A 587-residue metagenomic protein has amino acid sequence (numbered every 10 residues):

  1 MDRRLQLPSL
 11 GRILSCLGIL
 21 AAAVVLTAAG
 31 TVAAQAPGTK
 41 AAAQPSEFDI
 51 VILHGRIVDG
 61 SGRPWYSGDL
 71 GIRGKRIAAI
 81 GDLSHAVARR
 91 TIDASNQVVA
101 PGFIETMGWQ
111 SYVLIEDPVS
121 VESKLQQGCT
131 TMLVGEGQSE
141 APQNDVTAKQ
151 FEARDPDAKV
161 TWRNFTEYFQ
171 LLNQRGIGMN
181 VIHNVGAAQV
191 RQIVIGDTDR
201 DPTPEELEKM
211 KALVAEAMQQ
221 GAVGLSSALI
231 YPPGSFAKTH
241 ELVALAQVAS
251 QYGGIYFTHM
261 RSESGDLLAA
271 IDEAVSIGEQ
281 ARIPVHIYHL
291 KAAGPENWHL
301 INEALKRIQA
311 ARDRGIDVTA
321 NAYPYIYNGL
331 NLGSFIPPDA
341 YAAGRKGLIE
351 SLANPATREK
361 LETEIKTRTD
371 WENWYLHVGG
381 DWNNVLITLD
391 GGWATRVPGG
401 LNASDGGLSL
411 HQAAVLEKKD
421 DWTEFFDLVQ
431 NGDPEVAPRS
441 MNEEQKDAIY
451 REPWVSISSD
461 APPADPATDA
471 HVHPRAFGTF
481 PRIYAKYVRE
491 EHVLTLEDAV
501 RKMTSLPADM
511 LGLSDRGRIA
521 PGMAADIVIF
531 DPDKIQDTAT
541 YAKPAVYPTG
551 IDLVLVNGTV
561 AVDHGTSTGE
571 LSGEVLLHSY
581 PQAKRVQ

Functional and structural regions predicted by a protein language model:
M1-R12: N-terminal secretory signal peptides that target proteins for export/translocation
I13-A29: Bacterial N-terminal signal peptides
T27-A41: Signal peptide processing junction and immediate N-terminal pro/mature segment of secreted/exported proteins
P37-F48, I57-G102, P118: Histidine-rich, glycine-flanked metal-binding segment
G38-A41, I57-D69, V436-K446, E491-V500 (+1 more regions): Acidic, glycine-enriched loop/beta-strand segments at the rims of small-molecule binding/catalytic pockets
G55, A448-W454, S459-D460, V472 (+2 more regions): C-terminal cap of metal-dependent C-N hydrolases
H85-A86, T91-R163: Metal-associated gating/positioning segment near the N- to mid-region
F169-L172, I177-G178, I182-P204, E208-Y231 (+5 more regions): Active-site neighborhoods of metal-dependent hydrolases
